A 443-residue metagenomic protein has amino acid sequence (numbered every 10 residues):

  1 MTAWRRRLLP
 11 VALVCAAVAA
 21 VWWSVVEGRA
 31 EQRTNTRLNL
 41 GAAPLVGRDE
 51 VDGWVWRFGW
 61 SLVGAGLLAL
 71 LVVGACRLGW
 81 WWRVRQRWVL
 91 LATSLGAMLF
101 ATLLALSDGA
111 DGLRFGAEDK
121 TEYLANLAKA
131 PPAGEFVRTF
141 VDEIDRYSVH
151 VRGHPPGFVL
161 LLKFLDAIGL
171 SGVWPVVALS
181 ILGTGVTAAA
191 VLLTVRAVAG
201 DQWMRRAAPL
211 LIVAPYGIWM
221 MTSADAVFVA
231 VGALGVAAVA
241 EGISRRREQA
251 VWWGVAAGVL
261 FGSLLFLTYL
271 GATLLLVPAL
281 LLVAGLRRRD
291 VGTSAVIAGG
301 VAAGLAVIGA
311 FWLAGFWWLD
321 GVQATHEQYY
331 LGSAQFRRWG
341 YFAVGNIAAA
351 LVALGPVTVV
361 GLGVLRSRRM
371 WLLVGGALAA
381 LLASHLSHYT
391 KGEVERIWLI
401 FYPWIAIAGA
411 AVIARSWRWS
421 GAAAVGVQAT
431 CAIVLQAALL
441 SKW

Functional and structural regions predicted by a protein language model:
M1-V18, E50-E118, A298-G300: Start-transfer (signal-anchor) and selected internal transmembrane alpha helices of multi-pass inner/ER membrane
A17-T34, S263-F266, L281-G363: Membrane-lumen/periplasm interface segments of specific transmembrane helices in polyprenyl phosphate-linked
L70-G74, A349-V374, L378-H385: Hydrophobic, aromatic-rich transmembrane alpha-helices and their immediate juxtamembrane boundary segments
L71-R77, P175-V198, R206: Transmembrane-helix motifs of polytopic, lipid-linked glycan transferases
A190, F228-R246, A257, I405-A408: Specific aromatic-rich, kink-prone transmembrane helix
I212-W219, G235, V251-Y269, T273-L280 (+1 more regions): Membrane-interface alpha helices of multi-pass inner-membrane proteins
Y216-F228: Short acidic/glycine- and proline-prone juxtamembrane loop motifs at membrane-interface regions of multi-pass membrane
R246-R247, R289-I297, L362-L378, T390: Membrane-interface helix-loop-helix junctions at transmembrane boundaries of multi-pass membrane enzymes, predominantly
